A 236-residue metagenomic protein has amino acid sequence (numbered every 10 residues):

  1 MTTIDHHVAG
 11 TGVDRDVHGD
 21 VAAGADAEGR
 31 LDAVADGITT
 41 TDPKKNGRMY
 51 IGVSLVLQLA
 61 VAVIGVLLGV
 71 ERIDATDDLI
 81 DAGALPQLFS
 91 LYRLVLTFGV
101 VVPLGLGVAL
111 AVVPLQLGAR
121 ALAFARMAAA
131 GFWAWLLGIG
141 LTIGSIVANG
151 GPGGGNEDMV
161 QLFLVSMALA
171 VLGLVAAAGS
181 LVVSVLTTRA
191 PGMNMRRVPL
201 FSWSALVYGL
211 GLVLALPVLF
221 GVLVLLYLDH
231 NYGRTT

Functional and structural regions predicted by a protein language model:
T2-T236: ...captures the hydrophobic TM-helix bundle architecture rather than a specific catalytic motif, and can also fire on
